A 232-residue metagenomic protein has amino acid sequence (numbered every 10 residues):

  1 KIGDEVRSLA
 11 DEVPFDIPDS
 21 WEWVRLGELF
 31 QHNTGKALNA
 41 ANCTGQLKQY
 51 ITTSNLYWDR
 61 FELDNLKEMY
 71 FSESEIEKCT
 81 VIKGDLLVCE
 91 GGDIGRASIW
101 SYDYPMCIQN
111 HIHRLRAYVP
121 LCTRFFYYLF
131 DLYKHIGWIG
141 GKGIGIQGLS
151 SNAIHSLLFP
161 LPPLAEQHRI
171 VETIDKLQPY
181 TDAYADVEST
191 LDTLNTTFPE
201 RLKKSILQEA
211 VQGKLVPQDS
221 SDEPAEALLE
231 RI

Functional and structural regions predicted by a protein language model:
K1-I2, K176, T197-Q212: Core structural elements
V6-E12, G27-A40, S54-K83, D103 (+1 more regions): Sequence-specific dsDNA recognition surfaces
R7-K36, L164, H168-V171, Y180 (+5 more regions): Non-catalytic DNA-recognition/assembly elements of restriction-modification systems
F15-V24, H113-T123, G137-I139, N152-E172 (+3 more regions): Proline-centric
N39-L47, N65, G140-I144, P217-E223: Short coil/turn segments at secondary-structure boundaries
T52-T53, M69-Y133, G141-G143, G148-S150 (+1 more regions): A short beta-sheet element
I154, L215-V216: Conserved hydrophobic residue
Q208-E209, V216-D219, I232: Extended, well-ordered alpha-helical scaffold/bundle regions in very large, multi-domain proteins
